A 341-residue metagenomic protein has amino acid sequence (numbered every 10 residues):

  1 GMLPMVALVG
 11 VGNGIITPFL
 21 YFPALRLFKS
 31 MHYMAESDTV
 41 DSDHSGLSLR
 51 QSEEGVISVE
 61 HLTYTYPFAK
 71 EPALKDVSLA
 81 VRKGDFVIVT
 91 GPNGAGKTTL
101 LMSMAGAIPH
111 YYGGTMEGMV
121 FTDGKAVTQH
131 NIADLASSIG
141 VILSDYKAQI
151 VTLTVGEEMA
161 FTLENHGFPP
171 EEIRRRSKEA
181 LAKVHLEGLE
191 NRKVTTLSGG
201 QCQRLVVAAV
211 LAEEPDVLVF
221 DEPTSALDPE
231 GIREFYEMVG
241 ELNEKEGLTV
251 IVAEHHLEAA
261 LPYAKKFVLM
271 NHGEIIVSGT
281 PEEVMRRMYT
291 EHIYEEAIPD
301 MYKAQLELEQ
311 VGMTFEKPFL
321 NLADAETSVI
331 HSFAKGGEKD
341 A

Functional and structural regions predicted by a protein language model:
G1-D38: Membrane-embedded alpha-helical hairpins and interfacial helices in multi-pass inner-membrane proteins
T90-P92: The feature captures the beta-strand-to-loop junction immediately N-terminal to the Walker
E171-L189: Conserved ABC ATPase "signature" region
K193-L197, Q201: Conserved ABC ATPase signature
L218-D221: Catalytic Walker B motif of ABC-type/P-loop ATPase nucleotide-binding domains
E254-H255: H-loop/switch region of ABC-family ATPase nucleotide-binding domains
